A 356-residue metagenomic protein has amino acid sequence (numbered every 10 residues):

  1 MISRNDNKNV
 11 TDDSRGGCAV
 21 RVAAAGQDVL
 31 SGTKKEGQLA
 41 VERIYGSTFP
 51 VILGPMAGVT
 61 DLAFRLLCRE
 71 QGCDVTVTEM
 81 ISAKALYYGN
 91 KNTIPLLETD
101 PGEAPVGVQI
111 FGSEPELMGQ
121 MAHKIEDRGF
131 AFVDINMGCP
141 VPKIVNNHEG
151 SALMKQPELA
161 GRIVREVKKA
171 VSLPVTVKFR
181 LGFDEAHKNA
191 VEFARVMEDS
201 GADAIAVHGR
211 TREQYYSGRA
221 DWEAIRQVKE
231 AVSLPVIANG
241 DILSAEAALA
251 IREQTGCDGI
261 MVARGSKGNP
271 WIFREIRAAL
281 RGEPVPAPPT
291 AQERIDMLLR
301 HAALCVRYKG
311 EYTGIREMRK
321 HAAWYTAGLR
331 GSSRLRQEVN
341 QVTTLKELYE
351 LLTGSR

Functional and structural regions predicted by a protein language model:
M1-V10, C18-R21, A25-T48, I52 (+9 more regions): Alpha/beta catalytic cores of nucleotide-metabolism and tRNA/nucleoside-modifying enzymes
V29-S47, M56-A131: Glycine-rich, positively charged N-terminal anion/phosphate-binding segment
V51-G54, T76-T78, V106-I110, V133 (+4 more regions): Hydrophobic faces of well-ordered beta-strands that scaffold small-molecule active sites in alpha/beta enzyme cores
M56-G58, I81-A83, F111-S113, G138-P140 (+4 more regions): Active-site beta-loop-alpha junctions enriched in small/polar residues
L117, L159, M297: Charged catalytic carboxylate motif
Q120-V133, M137-N147, E158-L234: Alpha/beta enzyme core
H148-M154: Short glycine-enriched, charge-decorated loop/helix-capping segments at active-site entrances that position
